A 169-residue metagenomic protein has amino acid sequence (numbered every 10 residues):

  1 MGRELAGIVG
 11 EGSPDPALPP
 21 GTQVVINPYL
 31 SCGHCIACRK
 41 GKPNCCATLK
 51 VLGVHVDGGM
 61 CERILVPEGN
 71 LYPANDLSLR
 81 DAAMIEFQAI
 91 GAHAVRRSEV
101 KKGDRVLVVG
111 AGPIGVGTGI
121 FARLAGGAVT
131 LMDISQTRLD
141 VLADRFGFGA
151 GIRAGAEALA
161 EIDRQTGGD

Functional and structural regions predicted by a protein language model:
M1-I36, N75-L77: Glycine-rich beta-strand-centered segment in the early N-terminal region that forms part of a ligand/cofactor-binding
E4-A6, T22-Q23, A37, R63 (+3 more regions): Residue-level marker of beta-strand positions
L30, V51, S135, A154-L159: Short, acidic/turn-prone active-site loops that include or flank metal/cofactor- and phosphate-binding residues
L30-V109: NAD(P)H dinucleotide-binding glycine-rich loop of Rossmann-like/cofactor-binding domains, especially the beta1-alpha1
L77-A156: Mid-domain Rossmann-like dinucleotide-binding core that forms the NAD(H)/NADP(H) cofactor-binding site
E157-G167: Short amphipathic alpha-helix with an adjacent loop that forms part of the alpha/beta core around
